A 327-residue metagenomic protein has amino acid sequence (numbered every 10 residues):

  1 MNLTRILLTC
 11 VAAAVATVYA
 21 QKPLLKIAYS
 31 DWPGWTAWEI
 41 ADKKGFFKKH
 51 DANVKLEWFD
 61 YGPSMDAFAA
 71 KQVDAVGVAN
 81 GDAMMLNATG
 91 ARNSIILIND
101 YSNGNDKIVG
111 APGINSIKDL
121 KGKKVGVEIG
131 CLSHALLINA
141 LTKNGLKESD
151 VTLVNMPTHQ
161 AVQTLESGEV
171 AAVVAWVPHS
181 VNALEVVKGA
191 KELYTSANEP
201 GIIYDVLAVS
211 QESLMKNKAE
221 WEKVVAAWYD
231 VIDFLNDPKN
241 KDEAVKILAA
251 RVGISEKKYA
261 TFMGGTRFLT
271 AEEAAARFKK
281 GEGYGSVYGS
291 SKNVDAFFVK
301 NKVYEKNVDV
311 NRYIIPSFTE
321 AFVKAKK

Functional and structural regions predicted by a protein language model:
M1-L7: Bacterial N-terminal signal peptides that target proteins for export
C10-A20: Hydrophobic h-region of N-terminal signal peptides that target proteins for export in Gram-negative bacteria
Q21-T164, A171-V177, E192-L193, G201: Short, glycine-/small- and polar/acidic-enriched structural segments that line small-molecule recognition paths
E39, M84, I138, V181-L184 (+2 more regions): Predominant activation on well-ordered alpha-helical scaffold segments within soluble catalytic domains
V73-G77, S167, T266-E282, A321-K327: Short amphipathic alpha-helical segments at helix boundaries and their inter-helical linkers
G81-D82, V154, Q160-E256: Pocket-lining segment of extracytoplasmic ligand-binding domains
M215-V303: Secondary-structure end/capping motifs
S290-K327: Conserved C-terminal helix/tail region of periplasmic/extracytoplasmic solute-binding proteins
